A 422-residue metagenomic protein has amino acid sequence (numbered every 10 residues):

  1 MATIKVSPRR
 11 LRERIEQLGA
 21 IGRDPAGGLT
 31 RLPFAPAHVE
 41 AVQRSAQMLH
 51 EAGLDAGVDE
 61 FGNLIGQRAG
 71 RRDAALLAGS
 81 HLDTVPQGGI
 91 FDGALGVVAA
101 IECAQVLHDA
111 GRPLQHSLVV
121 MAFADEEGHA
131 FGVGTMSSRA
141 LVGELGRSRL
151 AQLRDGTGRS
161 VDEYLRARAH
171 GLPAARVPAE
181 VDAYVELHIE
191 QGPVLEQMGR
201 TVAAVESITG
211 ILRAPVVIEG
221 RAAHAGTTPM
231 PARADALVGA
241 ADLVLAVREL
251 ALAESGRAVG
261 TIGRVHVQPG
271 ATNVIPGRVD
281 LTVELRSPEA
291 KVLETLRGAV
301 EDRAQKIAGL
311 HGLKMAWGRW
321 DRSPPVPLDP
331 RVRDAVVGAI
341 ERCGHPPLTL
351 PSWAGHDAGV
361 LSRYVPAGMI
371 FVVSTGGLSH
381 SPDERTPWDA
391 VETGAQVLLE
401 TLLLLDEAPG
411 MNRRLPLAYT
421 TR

Functional and structural regions predicted by a protein language model:
A2-A35, A124, S323, H380: N-terminal capping segment at the start of a domain
L11-R14, I21-D24, L76-S80, P347-V397 (+1 more regions): Zn-dependent metallopeptidase/amidohydrolase metal-coordination segment
R23-A69: A non-catalytic alpha/beta surface segment that caps or lines the substrate-entry region of metallo-dependent hydrolase
R31-F34, T261-G270, T282-E289, K314-R333: A short beta-alpha structural unit
E40, E206, H224, T228-E254 (+1 more regions): His/Asp/Glu-rich mid-to-C-terminal helical/loop segments that flank catalytic regions of hydrolases
A52, L64-L95, A100: Catalytic-core environment of secreted peptidases
A78, G88-E127, L212-I218, H224-L250 (+3 more regions): Alpha-helical metal-binding/catalytic segments enriched in His/Glu/Asp
D125-E126, G132-K291: Midchain, well-structured core segments that form catalytic/ion-binding scaffolds
